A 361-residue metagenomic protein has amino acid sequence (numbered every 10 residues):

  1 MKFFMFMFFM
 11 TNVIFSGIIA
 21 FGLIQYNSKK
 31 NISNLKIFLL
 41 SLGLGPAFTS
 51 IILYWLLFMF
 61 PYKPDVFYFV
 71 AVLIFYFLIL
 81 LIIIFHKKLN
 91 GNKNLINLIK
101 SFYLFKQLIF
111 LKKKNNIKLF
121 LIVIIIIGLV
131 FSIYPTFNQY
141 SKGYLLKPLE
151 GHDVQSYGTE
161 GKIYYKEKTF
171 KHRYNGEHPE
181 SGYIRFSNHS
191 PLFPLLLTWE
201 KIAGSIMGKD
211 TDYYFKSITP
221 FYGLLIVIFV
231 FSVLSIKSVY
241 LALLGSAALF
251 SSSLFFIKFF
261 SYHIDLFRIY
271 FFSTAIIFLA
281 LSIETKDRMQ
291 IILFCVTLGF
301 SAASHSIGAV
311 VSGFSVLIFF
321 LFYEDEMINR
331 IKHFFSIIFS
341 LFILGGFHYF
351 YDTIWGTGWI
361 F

Functional and structural regions predicted by a protein language model:
M1-K113: Membrane-embedded, hydrophobic transmembrane alpha-helices
F15-A20, F267-E284, T297-L298: Specific aromatic-rich, kink-prone transmembrane helix
I32-L39, K209-Y213, V230-S251: Transmembrane-helix signature of polytopic, membrane-embedded enzymes that assemble or transfer cell-envelope glycans
L53-W55, T159-K162, P179-G208: Short hydrophobic/aromatic helix or loop-helix immediately within or flanking a transmembrane segment in polytopic
F77-I83, Y214-K237, T274: Transmembrane-helix motifs of polytopic, lipid-linked glycan transferases
T136, L321, D325, K332-F361: Membrane-lumen/periplasm interface segments of specific transmembrane helices in polyprenyl phosphate-linked
F260-F267: Short acidic/glycine- and proline-prone juxtamembrane loop motifs at membrane-interface regions of multi-pass membrane
L279, Q290-S306, V316-L317: Membrane-interface alpha helices of multi-pass inner-membrane proteins
